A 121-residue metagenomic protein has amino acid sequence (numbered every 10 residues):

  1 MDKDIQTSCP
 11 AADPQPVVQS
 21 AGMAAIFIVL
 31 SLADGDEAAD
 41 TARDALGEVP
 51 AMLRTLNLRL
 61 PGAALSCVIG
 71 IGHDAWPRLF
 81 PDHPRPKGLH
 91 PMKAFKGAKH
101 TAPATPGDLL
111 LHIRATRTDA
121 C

Functional and structural regions predicted by a protein language model:
M1-C121: Long, low-complexity, Ser/Thr/Gly/Pro-rich intrinsically disordered segments that act as flexible linkers and assembly
